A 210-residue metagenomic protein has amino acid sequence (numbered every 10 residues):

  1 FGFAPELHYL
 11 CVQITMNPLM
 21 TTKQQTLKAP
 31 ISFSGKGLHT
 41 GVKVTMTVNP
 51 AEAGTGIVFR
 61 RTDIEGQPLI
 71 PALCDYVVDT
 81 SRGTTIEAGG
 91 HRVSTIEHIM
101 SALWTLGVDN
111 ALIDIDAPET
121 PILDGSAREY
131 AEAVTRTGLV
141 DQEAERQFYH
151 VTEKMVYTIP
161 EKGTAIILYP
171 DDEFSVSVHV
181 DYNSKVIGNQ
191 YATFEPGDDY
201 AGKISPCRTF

Functional and structural regions predicted by a protein language model:
G2, H8-T15: Short, positively charged and aromatic/hydrophobic N-terminal segments
P5-E6, G197: Generic intrinsically disordered, low-complexity segments enriched for polar/acidic and small residues
M16-F210: Short acidic-hydrophobic catalytic motif
